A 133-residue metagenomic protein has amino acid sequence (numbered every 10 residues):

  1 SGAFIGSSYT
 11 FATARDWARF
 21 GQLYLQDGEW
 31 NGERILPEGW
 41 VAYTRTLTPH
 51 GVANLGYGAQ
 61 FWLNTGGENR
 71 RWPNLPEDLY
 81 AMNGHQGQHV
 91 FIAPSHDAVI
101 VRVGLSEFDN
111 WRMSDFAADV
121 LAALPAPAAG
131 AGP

Functional and structural regions predicted by a protein language model:
S1-S7, A12, G39: Active-site helix/loop module of the DD-peptidase/beta-lactamase fold, centered on the serine-lysine SxxK catalytic
S8-E29, Q88-G104: Active-site-proximal alpha-helical segments within enzyme catalytic domains
Y9-T13, E33, G51-A53: Short, conserved, surface-exposed binding loops centered on an aromatic residue
A18-L25, V41, R45, W62 (+3 more regions): Non-transmembrane alpha-helical segments in soluble domains of secreted/periplasmic/extracellular proteins
G21-G28, T48, T65, V103 (+2 more regions): Sec/Tat-exported extracytoplasmic proteins
G28-P37, W111: Structural helix-adjacent loops and short alpha-helical linkers that scaffold large soluble proteins
R45-V99: Active-site Gly/Thr loop motif
L79-P133: Structured C-terminal helix/loop/strand segments within mature extracytoplasmic catalytic/sensor domains
